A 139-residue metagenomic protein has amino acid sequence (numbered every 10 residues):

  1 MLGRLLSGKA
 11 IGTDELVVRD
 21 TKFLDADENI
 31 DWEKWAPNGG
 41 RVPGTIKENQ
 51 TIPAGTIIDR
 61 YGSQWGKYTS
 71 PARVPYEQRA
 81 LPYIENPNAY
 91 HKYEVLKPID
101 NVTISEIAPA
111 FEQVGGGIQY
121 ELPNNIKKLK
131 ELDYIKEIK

Functional and structural regions predicted by a protein language model:
L2-K139: Catalytic toxin/effector domains delivered as secreted proteins or via bacterial secretion systems
